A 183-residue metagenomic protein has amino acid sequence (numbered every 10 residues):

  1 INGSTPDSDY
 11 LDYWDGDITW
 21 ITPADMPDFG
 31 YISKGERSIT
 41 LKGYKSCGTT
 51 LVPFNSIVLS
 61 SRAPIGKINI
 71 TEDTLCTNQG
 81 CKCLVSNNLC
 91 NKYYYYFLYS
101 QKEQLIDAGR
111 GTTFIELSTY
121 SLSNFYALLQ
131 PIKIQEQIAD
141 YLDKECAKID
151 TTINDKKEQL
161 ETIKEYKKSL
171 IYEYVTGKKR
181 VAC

Functional and structural regions predicted by a protein language model:
I1-F29, G43-C47: Low-complexity, Lys/Gly-biased intrinsically disordered segments
I1-T5, M26, K102-E103, K168 (+1 more regions): Generic structural signal for secondary-structure transition and capping sites
T22-A24, E36-S100, S118: A short beta-sheet element
F29-Y31, I68: Short helix/loop capping segments that flank catalytic or ligand/cofactor-binding pockets
T71, T113-L117, E161: Short helix-capping and inter-helix turn/linker motifs at the boundaries of alpha-helical repeat units
K82, S100-A127: Specificity-determining recognition surfaces
K82-C90, T119-D143: Proline-centric
L128-C183: Amphipathic alpha-helical coiled-coil/heptad-repeat segments
